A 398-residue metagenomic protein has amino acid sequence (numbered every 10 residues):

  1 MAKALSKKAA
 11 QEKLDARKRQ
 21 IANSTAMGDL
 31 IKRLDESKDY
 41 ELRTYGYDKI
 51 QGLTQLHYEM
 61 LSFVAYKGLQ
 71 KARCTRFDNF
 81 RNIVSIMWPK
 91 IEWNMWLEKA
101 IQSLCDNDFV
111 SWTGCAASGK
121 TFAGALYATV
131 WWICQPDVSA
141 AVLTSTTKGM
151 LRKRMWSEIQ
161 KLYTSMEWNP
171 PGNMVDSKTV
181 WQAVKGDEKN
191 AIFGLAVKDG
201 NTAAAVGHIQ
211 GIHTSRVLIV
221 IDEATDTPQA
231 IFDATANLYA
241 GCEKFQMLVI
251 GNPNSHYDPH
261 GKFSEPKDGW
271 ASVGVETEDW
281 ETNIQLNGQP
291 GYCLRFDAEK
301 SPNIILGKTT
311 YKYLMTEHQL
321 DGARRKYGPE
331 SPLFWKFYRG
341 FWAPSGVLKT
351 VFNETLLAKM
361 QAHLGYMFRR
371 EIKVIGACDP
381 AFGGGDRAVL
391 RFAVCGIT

Functional and structural regions predicted by a protein language model:
A2-C378, L390-I397: Phosphate/NTP-binding elements of NTP-utilizing enzymes
